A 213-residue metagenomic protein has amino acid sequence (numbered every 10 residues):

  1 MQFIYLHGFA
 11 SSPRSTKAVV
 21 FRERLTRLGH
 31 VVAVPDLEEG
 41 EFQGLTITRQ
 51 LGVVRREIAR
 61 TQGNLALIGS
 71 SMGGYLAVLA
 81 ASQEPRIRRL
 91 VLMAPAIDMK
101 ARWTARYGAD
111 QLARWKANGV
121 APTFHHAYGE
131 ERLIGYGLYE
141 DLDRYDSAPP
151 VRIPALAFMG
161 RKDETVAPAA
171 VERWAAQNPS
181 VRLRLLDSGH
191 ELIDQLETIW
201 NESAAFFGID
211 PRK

Functional and structural regions predicted by a protein language model:
M1-E39: Short, surface-exposed "cap/lid" segments of acyl-processing enzymes
S15-R22, T48, A167-E172: Short, surface-exposed alpha-helical segments at coil->helix boundaries
L25, A80-E84: Aromatic pocket-lining residues of Rossmann-like dinucleotide-binding sites
P35-T61: Catalytic nucleophile-loop/oxyanion-hole region of alpha/beta-hydrolase and closely related hydrolase-like folds
L67-G69, M93: Short beta-strand immediately N-terminal to the catalytic nucleophile in serine-hydrolase-like folds
G69-A77: Gly/Ala-rich beta-loop-alpha elbow adjacent to hydrolase catalytic centers
R86-K213: The alpha/beta-hydrolase serine catalytic core
